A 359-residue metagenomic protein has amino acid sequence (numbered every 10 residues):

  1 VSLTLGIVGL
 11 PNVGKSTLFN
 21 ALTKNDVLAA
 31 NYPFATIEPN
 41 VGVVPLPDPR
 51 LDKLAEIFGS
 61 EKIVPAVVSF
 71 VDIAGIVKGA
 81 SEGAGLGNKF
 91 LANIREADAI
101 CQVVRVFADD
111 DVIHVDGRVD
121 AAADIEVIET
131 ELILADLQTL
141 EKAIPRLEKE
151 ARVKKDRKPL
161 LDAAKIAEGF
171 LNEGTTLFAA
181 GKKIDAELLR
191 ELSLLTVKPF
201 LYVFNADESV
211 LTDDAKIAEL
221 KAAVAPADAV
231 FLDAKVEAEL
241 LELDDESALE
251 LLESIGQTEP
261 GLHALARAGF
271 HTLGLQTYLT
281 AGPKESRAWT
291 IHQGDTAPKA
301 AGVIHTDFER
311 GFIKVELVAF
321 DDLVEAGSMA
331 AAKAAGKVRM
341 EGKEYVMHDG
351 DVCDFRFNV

Functional and structural regions predicted by a protein language model:
V1-A84, N88-D111: Conserved G1/Walker A P-loop phosphate-binding module
S2-V8, V13, F19, R146-H348 (+2 more regions): C-terminal-of-GTPase-core extension/linker across diverse P-loop GTPases
L22-Y32, P39-V41, L46-P49, K53 (+15 more regions): Residue-level signal for pocket-adjacent positions within structured domains
F34, D48-L51, V64-F70, A84-D98 (+9 more regions): Amphipathic alpha-helical transducer elements in NTP-driven molecular machines
T36, L86-G87, G117-D120, A218-K221: Glycine-rich, phosphate-binding/catalytic loops in enzymes
G42-P47, A74-A84, R95-R157, F170-K183 (+1 more regions): Conserved Switch II/interswitch segment of TRAFAC-class P-loop GTPases
